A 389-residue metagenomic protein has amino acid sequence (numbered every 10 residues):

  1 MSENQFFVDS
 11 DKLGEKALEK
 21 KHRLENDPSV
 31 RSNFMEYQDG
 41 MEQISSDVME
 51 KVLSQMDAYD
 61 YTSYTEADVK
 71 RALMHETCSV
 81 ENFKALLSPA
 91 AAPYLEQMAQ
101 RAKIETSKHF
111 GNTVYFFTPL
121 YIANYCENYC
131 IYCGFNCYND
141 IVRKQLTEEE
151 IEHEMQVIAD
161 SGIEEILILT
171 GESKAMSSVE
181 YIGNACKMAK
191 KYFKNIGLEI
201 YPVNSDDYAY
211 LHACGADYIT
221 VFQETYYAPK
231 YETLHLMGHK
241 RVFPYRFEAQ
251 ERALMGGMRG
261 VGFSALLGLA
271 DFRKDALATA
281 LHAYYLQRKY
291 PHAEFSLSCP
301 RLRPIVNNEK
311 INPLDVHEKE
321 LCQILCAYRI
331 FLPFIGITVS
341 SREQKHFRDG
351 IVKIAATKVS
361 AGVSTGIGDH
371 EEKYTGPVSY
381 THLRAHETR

Functional and structural regions predicted by a protein language model:
M1-F117: Flexible, acidic/Gly-rich N-terminal and inter-domain linker regions that tether and position cofactor-handling modules
I104, K108-E150: Canonical Radical SAM [4Fe-4S] cluster-binding loop centered on the CxxxCxxC motif and its immediate flanking residues
C137-I151, I158-L254, R259-L269, P291-S298: Core AdoMet radical
T170, P244-N308, E318-H346, K353 (+1 more regions): Conserved C-terminal portion of the radical SAM core fold that forms the substrate/S-adenosylmethionine-binding
I219-V221, T357-V363: Short hydrophobic/aromatic-enriched beta-strand-loop microsegments
L234-K240, I311-L314, V378: Short glycine-enriched, charge-decorated loop/helix-capping segments at active-site entrances that position
K373-Y380: C-terminal helical cap(s) of enzyme catalytic domains, especially alpha/beta-barrels
T381-T388: Conserved small/polar residues in nucleotide/adenosyl-binding loops
